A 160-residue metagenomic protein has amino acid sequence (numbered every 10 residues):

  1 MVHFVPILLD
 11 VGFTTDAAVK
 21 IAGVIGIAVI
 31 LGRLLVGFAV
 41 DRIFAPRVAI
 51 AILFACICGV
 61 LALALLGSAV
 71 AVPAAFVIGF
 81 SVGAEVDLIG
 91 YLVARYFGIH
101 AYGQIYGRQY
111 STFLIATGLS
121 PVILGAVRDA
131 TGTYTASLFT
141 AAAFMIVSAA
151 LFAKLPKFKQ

Functional and structural regions predicted by a protein language model:
M1-L31, S120, L124: Extracytoplasmic gate region of multi-pass secondary transporters
L8-L9, A39-V40, L124-G132: Interfacial helix-cap and linker-helix signal at transmembrane-aqueous boundaries of multi-pass secondary transporters
G26-L34, G83, L114-G118: Residue-level signature of mid-helix packing/kink "hotspots" within the transmembrane helices of 12-pass Major
R47-L61: Structural signature of the two symmetry-related core transmembrane helices
L65-A74: Helix-loop junctions at membrane interfaces in 12-TM secondary transporters
A84-F97: Intracellular juxtamembrane helix-capping segments at the cytosolic ends of symmetry-related transmembrane helices
F97-T131: A late C-terminal transmembrane helix in Major Facilitator Superfamily
A142-Q160: Multi-pass alpha-helical transporter architecture, strongest for 12-TM Major Facilitator/SLC carriers used
